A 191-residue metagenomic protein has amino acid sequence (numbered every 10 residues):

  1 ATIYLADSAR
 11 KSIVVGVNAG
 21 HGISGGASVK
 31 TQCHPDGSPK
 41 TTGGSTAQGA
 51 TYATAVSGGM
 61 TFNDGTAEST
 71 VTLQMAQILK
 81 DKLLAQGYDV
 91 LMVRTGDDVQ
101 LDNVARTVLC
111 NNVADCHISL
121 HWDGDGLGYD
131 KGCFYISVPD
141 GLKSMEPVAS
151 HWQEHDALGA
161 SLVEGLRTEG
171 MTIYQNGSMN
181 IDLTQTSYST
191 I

Functional and structural regions predicted by a protein language model:
A1-I191: Catalytic-site microenvironment of enzymes that process N-acetyl-hexosamine-containing cell-wall polysaccharides
